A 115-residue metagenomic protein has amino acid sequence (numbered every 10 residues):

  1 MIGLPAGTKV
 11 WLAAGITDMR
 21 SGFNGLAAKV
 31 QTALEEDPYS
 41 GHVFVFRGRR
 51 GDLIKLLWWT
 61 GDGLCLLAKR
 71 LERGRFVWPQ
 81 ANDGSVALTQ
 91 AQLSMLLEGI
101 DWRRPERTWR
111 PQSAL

Functional and structural regions predicted by a protein language model:
M1-L115: Polybasic/polar functional segments that serve as interface/processing modules
